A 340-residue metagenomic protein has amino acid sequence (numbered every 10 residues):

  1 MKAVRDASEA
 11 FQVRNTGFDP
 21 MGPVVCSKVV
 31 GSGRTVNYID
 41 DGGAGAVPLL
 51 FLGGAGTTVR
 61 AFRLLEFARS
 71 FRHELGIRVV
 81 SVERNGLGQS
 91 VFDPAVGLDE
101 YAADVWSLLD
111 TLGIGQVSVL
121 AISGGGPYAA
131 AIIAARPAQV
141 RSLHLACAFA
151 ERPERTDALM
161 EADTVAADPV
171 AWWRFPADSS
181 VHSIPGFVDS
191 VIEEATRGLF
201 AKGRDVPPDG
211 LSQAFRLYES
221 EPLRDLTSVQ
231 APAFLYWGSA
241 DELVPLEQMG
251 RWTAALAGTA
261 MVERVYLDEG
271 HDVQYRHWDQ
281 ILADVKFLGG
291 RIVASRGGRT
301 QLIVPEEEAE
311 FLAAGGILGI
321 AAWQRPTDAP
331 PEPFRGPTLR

Functional and structural regions predicted by a protein language model:
R34-Q89: Conserved HGGG/HGGXW glycine-rich cap/lid loop of the alpha/beta-hydrolase fold
E100-V117: Conserved acidic catalytic loop of the alpha/beta-hydrolase fold
Q116-E154: Conserved hydrolase catalytic core segment
L143-A171: Flexible "cap/lid" loop of the alpha/beta hydrolase fold
D163-R224, G315, G319-P330, R335: Alpha/beta-hydrolase
V229, L235-W237, D241: Short beta-strand/loop motif that positions the catalytic acidic residue of the alpha/beta-hydrolase fold
S239-V244, D272: Acidic catalytic loop of the alpha/beta-hydrolase fold
T259-R340: Catalytic active-site module of serine/aspartate enzymes centered on a nucleophile-bearing elbow/loop
